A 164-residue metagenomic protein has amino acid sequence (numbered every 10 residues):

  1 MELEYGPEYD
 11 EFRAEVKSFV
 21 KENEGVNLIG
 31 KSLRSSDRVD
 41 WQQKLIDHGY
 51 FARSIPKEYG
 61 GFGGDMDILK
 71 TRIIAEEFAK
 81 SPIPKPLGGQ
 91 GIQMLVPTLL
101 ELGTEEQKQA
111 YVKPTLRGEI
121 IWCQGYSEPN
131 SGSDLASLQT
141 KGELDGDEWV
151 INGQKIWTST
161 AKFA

Functional and structural regions predicted by a protein language model:
M1-G89, E106-R117, I121: Amphipathic, small/basic residue-rich leader segments at the start of a protein or domain
V39-Q43, G64-D65, V96-L99, S133-A136: Short, solvent-exposed polar/charged micro-motifs at secondary-structure junctions
I46-D47, M94-L95, E143-L144: Short hydrophobic "helix-edge" motifs at membrane interfaces and signal-peptide entry regions
F62-G64, E106-A164: Glycine-rich, Trp-frequent "lid" loop and neighboring beta-strands that shape and gate the flavin cofactor pocket
P86-E106, G132: N-terminal glycine-rich flavin-associated loop
